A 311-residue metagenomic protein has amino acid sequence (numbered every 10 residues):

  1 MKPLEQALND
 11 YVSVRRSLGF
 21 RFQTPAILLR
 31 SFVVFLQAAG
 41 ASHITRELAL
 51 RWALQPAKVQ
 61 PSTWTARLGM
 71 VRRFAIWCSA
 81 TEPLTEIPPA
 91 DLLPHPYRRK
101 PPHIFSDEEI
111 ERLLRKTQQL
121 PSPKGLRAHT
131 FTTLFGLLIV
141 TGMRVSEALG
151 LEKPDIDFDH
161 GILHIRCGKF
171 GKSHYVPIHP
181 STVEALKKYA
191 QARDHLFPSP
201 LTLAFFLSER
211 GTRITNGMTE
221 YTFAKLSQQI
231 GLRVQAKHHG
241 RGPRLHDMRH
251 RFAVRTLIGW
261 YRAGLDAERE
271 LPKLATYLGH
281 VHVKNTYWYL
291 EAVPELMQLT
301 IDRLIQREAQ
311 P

Functional and structural regions predicted by a protein language model:
M1-P311: Conserved catalytic core of the tyrosine transesterase superfamily
